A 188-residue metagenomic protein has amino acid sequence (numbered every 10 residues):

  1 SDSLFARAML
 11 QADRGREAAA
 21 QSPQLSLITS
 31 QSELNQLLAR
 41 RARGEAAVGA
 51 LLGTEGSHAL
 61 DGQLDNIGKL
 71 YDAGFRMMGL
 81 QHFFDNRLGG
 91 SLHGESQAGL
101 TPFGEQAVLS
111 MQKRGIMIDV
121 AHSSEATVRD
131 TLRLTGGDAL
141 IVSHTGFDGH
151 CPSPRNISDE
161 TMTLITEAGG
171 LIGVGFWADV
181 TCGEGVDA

Functional and structural regions predicted by a protein language model:
S1-Q97, D148, P152-A188: N-terminal hydrophobic targeting/anchoring segments and the immediately downstream early-domain regions of hydrolases
E17, L109-M111, S143: A generic short-segment signal for beta-strand/edge and adjacent turn/coil regions
F75-M77, K113-I116, T135-I141, E167-L171: Glycine-enriched alpha-helix->loop->beta-strand junction motifs that scaffold or abut catalytic
S96-L132: Loop-centered beta-sheet repeat module
A121, S143-T145, G175: Generic beta-strand/beta-sheet core signal
E125-A126, L132-F147, S153, I157-S158: Acidic, glycine-rich loop-and-beta core segments that form the ion-binding/anion-interacting portion of active sites
